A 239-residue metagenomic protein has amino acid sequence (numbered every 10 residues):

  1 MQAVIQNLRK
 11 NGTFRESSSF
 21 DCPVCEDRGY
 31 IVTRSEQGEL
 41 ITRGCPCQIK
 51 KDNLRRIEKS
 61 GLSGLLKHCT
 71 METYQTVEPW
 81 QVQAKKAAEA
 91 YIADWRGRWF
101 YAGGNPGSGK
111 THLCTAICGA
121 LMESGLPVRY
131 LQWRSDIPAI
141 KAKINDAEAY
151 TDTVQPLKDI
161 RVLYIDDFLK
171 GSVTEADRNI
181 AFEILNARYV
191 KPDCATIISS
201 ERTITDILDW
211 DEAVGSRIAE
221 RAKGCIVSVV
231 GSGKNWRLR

Functional and structural regions predicted by a protein language model:
M1-Q83, I226, W236-R239: A short, basic N-terminal segment
T73-F100: Pre-Walker A (pre-P-loop) alpha-helix and adjacent loop at the N terminus of AAA/AAA+ ATPase modules, a conserved
V77-K86, M122-D159, E175: Short glycine-rich substrate-engagement loop in P-loop NTPases that contacts/grips substrate
R96-C114: Walker A/P-loop nucleotide-binding motif
T111-L126: P-loop NTPase Walker A phosphate-binding motif
C118, D136-K143, K170-R239: Replace "adjacent to P-loop NTPase cores in ATP/GTP-dependent enzymes" with "adjacent to NTP-binding cores
L126-P127, D159-V162, K191-I198: Loop/turn-to-beta-strand initiation segments
D166-F168: Walker B catalytic acidic pair
